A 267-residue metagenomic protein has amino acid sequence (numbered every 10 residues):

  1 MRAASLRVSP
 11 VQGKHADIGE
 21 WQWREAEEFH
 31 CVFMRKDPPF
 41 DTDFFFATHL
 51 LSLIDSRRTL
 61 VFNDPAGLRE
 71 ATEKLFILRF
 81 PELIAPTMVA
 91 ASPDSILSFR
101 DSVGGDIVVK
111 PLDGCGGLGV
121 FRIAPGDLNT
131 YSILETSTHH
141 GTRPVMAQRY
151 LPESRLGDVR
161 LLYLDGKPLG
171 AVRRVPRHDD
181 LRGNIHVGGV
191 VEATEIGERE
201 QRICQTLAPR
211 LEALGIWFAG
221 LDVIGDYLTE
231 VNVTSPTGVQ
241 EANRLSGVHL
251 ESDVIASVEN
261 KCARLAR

Functional and structural regions predicted by a protein language model:
M1-V89, L97: Conserved N-proximal alpha/beta basic substrate-recognition cap immediately N-terminal to, or forming the N-lobe
D37, P65-A66, L112, Y150-L151 (+3 more regions): Anionic group-transfer/hydrolysis microenvironments
T48-S52, I77, I96-R100, L134-E135 (+2 more regions): Short amphipathic alpha-helical segments and helix-helix/interface helices
T59-L60, E82-A85, G105, R143-V145 (+1 more regions): A structural micro-motif
V61-D64, V89-A90, V108-K110, M146-A147: General beta-strand structural signal in soluble alpha/beta enzymes
D94, D101-D106, L112-I203, L207 (+1 more regions): Phosphate-binding site of ATP-dependent enzymes
R177, L181, E195-R267: ATP-dependent carboxylate activation and anion-phosphoryl transfer catalytic cores that bind Mg-ATP to form
